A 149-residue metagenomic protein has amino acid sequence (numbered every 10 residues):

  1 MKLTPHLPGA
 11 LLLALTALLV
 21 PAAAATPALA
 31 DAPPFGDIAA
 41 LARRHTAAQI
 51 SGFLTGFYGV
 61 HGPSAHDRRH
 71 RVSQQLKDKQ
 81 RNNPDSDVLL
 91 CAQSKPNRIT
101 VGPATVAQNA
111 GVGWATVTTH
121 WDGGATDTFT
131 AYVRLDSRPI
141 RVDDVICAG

Functional and structural regions predicted by a protein language model:
M1-H45, C91-P96: Juxtamembrane and targeting peptides
K2-L3, D31, G123-G149: Short beta-strand edge/turn micro-motifs at domain boundaries
T26-L29, V88-T130, I146: Surface-exposed, charged secondary-structure patches
D37-A40, S73, D78-R81, G123-T128: Short, highly charge-biased, low-complexity peptide segments
D37-S64: Short, aromatic-enriched amphipathic alpha-helices that serve as compact interaction elements
P63-T105: Short solvent-exposed beta->alpha transition segments
